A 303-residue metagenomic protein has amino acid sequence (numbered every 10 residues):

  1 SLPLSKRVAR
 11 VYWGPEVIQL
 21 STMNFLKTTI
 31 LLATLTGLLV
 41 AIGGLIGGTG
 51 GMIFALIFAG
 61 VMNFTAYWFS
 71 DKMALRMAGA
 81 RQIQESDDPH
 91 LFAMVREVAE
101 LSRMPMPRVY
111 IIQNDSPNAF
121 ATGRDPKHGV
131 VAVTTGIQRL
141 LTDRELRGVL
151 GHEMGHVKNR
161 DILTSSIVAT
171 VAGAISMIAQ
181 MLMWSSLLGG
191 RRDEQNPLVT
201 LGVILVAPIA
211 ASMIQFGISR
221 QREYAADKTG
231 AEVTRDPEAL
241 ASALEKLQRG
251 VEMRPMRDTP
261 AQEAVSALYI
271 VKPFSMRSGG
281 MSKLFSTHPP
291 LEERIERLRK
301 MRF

Functional and structural regions predicted by a protein language model:
L2-L4, L20: Leucine-biased recognition of intrinsically disordered, low-complexity hydrophobic segments
R7-R10: Basic polycationic patches enriched in arginine
I18-L31, T49, I53, N63-L198 (+1 more regions): Polar-ligand-bearing catalytic/cofactor-coordination segments of membrane-embedded or membrane-tethered inner-membrane
L32-T36: Core segments of transmembrane alpha-helices that mediate helix-helix packing or line hydrophobic substrate/ligand
V40-G51: Short, hydrophobic transmembrane alpha-helix segments
I204-L205: Hydrophobic alpha-helical transmembrane segments of integral membrane proteins, especially lipid-exposed positions
